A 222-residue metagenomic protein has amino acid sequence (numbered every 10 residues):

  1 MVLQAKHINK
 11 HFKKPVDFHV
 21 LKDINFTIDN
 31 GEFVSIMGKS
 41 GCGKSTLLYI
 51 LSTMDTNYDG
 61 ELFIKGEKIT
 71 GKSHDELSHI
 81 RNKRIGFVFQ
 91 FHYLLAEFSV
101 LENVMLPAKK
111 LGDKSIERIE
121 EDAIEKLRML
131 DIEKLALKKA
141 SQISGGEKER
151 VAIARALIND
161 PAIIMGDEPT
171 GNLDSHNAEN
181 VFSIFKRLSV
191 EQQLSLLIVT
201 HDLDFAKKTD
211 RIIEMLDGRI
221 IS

Functional and structural regions predicted by a protein language model:
M37-K39: The feature captures the beta-strand-to-loop junction immediately N-terminal to the Walker
G60-G71: Conserved ABC transporter NBD signature motif
K68, E117-K134: Conserved ABC ATPase "signature" region
F98-P107: Short coil-to-helix segment of the ABC ATPase nucleotide-binding domain corresponding to the Q-loop/switch region
K139-E147: Conserved ABC ATPase signature
I158-A162: A short, proline-enriched helix->beta-strand linker immediately N-terminal to the Walker B motif in ABC-type P-loop
I164-D167: Catalytic Walker B motif of ABC-type/P-loop ATPase nucleotide-binding domains
